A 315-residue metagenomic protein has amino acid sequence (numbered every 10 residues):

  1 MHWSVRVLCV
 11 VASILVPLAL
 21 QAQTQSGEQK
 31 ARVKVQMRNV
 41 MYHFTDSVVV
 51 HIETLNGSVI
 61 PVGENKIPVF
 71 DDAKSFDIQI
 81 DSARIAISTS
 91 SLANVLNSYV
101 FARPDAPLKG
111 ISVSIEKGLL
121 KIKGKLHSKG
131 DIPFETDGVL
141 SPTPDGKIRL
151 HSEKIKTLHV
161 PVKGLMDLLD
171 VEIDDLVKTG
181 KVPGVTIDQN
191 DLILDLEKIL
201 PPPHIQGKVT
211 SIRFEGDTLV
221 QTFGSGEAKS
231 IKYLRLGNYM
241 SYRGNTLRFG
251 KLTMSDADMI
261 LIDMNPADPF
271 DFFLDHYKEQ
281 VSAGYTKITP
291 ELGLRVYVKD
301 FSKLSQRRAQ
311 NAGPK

Functional and structural regions predicted by a protein language model:
M1-L8: Bacterial N-terminal signal peptides that target proteins for export
C9-P17: Bacterial N-terminal signal peptides
L18-A22: Sec/Tat signal peptide C-region and signal peptidase I cleavage site
Q23-K315: Extracellular/lumenal and peripheral-membrane lipid-interaction modules
